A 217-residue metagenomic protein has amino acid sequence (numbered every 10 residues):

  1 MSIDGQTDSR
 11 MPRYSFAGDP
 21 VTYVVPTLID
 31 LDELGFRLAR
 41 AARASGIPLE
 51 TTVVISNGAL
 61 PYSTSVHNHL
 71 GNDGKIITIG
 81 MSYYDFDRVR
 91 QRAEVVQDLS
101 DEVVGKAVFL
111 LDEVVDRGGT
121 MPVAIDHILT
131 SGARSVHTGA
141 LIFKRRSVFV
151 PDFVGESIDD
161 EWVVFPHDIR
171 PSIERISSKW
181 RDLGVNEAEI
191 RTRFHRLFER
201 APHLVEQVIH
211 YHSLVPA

Functional and structural regions predicted by a protein language model:
M1-A217: PRPP-associated nucleotide enzymes
